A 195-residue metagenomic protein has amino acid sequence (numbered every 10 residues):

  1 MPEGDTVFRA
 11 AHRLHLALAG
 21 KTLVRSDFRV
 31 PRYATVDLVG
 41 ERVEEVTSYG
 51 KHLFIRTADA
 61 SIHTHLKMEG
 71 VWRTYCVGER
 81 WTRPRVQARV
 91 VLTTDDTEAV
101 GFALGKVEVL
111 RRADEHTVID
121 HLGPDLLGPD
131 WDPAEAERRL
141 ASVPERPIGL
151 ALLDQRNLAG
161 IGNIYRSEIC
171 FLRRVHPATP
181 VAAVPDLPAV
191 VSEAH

Functional and structural regions predicted by a protein language model:
M1-H195: Structured catalytic/nucleic-acid-binding cores of DNA maintenance enzymes
